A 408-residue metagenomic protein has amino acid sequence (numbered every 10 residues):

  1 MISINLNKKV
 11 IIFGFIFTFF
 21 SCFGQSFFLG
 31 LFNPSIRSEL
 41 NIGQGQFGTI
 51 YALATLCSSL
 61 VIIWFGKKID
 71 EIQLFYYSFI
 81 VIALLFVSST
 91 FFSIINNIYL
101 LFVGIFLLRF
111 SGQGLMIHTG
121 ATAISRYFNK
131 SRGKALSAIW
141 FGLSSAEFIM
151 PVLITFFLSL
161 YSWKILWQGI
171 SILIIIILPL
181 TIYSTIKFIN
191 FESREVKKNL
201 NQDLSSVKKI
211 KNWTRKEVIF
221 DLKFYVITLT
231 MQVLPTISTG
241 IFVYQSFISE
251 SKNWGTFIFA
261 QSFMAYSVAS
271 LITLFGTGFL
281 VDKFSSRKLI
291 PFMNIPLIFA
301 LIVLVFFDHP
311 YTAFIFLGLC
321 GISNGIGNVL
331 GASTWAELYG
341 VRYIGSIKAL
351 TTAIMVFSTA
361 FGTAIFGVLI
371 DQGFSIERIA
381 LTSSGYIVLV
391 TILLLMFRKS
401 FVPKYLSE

Functional and structural regions predicted by a protein language model:
V10-S35, L40-Q44, V61-F65, I241-S246: Extracytoplasmic
L29-N33, F220-L274: Extracytoplasmic gate region of multi-pass secondary transporters
V61-Q73, T273-S285, I370-D371: Helix-to-loop junctions at the C-terminal end of transmembrane segments in multipass secondary transporters
Y76-T90, K288-I302: Structural signature of the two symmetry-related core transmembrane helices
Y99-L115, Q232, T312-I326: Hydrophobic core of transmembrane alpha-helices in multi-pass small-molecule transporters, especially MFS/SLC-type
G114-F128, I326-Y339: Intracellular juxtamembrane helix-capping segments at the cytosolic ends of symmetry-related transmembrane helices
L143-N190: Helix-loop-helix hairpin linking two adjacent transmembrane segments in secondary transporters
E147, V341-G373: A late C-terminal transmembrane helix in Major Facilitator Superfamily
